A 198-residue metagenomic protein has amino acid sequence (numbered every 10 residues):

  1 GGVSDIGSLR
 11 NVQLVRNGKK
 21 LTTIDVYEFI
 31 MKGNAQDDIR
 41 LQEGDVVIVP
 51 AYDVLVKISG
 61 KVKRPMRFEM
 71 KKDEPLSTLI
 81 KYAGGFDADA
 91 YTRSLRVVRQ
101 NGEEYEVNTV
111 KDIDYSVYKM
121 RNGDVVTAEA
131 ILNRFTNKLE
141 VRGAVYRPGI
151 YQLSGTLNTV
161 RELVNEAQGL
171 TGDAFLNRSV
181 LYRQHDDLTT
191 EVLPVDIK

Functional and structural regions predicted by a protein language model:
G1-K198: Ser/Thr/Pro/Gly-biased, low-complexity, turn-/loop-rich segments that often occur immediately after N-terminal
